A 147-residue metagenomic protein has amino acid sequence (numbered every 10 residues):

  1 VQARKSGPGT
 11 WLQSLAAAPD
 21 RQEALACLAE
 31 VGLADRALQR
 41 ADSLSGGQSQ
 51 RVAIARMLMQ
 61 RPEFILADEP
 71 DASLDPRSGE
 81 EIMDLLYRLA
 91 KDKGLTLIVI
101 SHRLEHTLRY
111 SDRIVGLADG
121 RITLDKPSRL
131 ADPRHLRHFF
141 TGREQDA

Functional and structural regions predicted by a protein language model:
P8-R36: Conserved ABC ATPase "signature" region
R40-L44, Q48: Conserved ABC ATPase signature
R61: Conserved catalytic motifs of ABC-family nucleotide-binding domains
I65-D68: Catalytic Walker B motif of ABC-type/P-loop ATPase nucleotide-binding domains
P76-S78: Helix N-cap at the start of a conserved alpha-helix in ABC-type nucleotide-binding domains
S101-H102: H-loop/switch region of ABC-family ATPase nucleotide-binding domains
R121-E144: Conserved beta-strand-loop-alpha-helix hinge in the C-terminal portion of ABC ATPase nucleotide-binding domains
